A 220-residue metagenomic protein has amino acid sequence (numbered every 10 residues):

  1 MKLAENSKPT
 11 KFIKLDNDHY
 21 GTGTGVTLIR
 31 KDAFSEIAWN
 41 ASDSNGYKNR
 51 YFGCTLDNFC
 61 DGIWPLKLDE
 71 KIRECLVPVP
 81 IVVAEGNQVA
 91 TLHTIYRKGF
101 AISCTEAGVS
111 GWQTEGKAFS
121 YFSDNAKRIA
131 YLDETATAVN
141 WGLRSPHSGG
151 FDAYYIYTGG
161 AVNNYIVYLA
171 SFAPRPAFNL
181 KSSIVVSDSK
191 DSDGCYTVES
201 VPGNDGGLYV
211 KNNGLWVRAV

Functional and structural regions predicted by a protein language model:
M1-G206, N212-V220: Collagenous Gly-X-Y triple-helix signature in extracellular proteins
